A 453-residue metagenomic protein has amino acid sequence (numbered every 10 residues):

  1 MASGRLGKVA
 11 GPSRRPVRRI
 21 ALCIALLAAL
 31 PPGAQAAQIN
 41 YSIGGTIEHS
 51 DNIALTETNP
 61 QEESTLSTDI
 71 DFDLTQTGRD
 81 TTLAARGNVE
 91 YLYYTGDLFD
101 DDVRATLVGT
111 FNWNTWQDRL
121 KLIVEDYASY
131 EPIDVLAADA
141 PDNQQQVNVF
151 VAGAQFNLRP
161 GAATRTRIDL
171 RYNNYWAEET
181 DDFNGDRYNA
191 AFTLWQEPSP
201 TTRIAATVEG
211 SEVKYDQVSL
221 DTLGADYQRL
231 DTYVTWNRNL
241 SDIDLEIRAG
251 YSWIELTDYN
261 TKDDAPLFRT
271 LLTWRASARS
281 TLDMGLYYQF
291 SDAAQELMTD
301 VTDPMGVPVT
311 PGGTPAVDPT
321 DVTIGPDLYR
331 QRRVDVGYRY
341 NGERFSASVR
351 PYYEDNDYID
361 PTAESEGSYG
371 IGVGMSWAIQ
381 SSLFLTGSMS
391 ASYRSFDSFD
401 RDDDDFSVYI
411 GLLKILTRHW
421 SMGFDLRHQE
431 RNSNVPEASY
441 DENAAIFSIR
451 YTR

Functional and structural regions predicted by a protein language model:
M1-Q38: Cleavable N-terminal export/targeting peptides
Q35-R453: Gram-negative and organellar
